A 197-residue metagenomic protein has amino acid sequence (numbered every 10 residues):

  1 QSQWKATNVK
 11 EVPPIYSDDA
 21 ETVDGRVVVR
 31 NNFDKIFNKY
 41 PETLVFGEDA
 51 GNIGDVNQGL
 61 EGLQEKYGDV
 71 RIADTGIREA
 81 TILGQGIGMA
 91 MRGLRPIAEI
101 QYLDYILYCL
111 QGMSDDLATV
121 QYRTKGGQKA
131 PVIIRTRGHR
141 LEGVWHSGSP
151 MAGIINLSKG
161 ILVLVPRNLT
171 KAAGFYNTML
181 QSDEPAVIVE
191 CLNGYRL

Functional and structural regions predicted by a protein language model:
S2-R196: Thiamine diphosphate
